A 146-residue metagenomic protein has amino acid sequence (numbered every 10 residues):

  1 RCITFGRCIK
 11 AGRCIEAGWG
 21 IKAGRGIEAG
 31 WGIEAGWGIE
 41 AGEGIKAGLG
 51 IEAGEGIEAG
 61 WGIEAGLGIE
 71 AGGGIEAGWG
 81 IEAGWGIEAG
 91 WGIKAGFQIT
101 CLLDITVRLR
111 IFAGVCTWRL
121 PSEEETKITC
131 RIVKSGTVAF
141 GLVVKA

Functional and structural regions predicted by a protein language model:
R1-A146: Long, distal/terminal scaffolding or interaction modules with repetitive or compositionally biased sequence
